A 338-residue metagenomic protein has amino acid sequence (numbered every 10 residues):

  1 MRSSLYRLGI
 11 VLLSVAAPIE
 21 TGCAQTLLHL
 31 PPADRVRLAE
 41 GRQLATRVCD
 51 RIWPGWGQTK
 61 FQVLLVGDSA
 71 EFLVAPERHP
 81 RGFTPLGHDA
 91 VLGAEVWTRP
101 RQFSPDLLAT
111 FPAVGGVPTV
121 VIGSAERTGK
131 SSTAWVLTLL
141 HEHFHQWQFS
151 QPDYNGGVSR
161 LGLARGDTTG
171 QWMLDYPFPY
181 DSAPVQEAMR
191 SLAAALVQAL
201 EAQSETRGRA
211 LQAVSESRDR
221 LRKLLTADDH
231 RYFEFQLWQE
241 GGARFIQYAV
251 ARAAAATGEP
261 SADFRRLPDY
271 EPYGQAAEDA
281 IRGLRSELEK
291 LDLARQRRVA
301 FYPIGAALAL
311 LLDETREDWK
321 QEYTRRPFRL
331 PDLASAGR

Functional and structural regions predicted by a protein language model:
G9-E20: Bacterial N-terminal signal peptides
Q25-A94, A243: N-terminal mature-domain "stem" immediately C-terminal to a signal peptide or N-terminal signal-anchor/transmembrane
L28-D50, A94, I281, D292-R295 (+1 more regions): Non-catalytic terminal regions of proteins
G82, V96-V117: Catalytic zinc-binding patch centered on the HExxH motif and its immediate surroundings that defines zinc-dependent
S124-L139: Short pre-active-site segment immediately N-terminal to the catalytic Zn-binding motif
L137-F149: Active-site recognition of the HExxH zinc-binding catalytic motif
S150-A213, R218-R222, D229, F233-D279: Post-HExxH zinc-binding segment in Zn-dependent metallohydrolases
A254-E314: Extended hydrophobic/aromatic segments used for targeting, binding, or gating
